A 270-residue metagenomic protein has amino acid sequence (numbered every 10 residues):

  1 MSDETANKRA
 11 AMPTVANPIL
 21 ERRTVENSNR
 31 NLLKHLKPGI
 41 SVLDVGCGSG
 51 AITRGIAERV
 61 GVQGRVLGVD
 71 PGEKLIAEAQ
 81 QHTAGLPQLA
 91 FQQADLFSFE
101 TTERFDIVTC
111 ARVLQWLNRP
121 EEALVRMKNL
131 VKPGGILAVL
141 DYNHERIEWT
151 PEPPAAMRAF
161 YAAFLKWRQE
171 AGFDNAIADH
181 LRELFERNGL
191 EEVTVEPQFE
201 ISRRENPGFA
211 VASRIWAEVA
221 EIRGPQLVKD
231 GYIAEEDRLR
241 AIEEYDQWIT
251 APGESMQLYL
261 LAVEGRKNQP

Functional and structural regions predicted by a protein language model:
S2-T24: Class I SAM-dependent methyltransferase Rossmann-like catalytic core, especially the SAM/SAH-binding loop
E21-P38, G55: Conserved alpha-helix/loop element of class I SAM-dependent methyltransferases that forms part of the SAM/SAH-binding
L43-V45, S49-F99: Class I SAM-dependent methyltransferase SAM/SAH-binding core
F97-V108: A short acidic, Gly/Pro-enriched loop at the edge of an enzyme's catalytic core that lines a small-molecule cofactor
D106-E121: A short SAM/SAH-binding and catalytic strip from SAM-dependent methyltransferases
E121-I136: A short glycine-rich, Lys/Arg-flanked "PGG" loop and its adjoining helix->strand segment in the class I
A138-P207: Conserved catalytic/acceptor-binding region of the Class I
E192-P270: Conserved Class I S-adenosyl-L-methionine
